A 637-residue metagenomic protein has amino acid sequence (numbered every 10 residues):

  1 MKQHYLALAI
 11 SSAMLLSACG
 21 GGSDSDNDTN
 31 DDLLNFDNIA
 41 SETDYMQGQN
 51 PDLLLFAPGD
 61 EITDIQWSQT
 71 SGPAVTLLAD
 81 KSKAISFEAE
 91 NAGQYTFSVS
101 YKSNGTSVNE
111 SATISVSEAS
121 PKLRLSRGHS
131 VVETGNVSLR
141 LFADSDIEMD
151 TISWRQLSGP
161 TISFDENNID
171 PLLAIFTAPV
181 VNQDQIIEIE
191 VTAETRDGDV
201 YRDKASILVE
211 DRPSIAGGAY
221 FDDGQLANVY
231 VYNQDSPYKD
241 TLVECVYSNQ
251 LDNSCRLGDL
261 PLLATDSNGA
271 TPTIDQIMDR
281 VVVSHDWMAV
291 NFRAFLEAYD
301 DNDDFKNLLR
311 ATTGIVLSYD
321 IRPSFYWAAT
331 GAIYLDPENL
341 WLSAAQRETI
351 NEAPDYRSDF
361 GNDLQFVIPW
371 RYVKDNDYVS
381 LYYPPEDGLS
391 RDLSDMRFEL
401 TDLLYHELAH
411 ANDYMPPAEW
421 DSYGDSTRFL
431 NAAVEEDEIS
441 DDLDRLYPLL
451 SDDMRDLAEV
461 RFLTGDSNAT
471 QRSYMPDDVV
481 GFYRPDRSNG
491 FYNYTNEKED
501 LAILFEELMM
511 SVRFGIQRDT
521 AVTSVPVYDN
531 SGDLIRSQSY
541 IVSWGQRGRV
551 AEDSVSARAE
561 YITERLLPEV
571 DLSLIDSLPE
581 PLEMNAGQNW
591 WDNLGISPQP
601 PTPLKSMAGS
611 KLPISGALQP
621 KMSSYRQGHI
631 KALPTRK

Functional and structural regions predicted by a protein language model:
L16-A18: C-terminal motif of bacterial Sec signal peptides marking the signal peptidase cleavage site
N30-E42, A119-G128: Proline-enriched interdomain boundary motifs that mark the N-terminal boundary and often initiate the first structured
Q47-P58, G135-D144: A short beta-strand segment in extracellular, disulfide-stabilized domains
E61-Q66, E148-S153: Solvent-exposed loop segments of extracellular immunoglobulin-like
S68-S86, Q156-F176: Surface-exposed, flexible coil segments in extracellular/virion-facing regions
A289-R461: Acidic/His-rich structured neighborhood in mature extracellular/periplasmic domains
D466-K637: Pan-zinc metallopeptidase signature
